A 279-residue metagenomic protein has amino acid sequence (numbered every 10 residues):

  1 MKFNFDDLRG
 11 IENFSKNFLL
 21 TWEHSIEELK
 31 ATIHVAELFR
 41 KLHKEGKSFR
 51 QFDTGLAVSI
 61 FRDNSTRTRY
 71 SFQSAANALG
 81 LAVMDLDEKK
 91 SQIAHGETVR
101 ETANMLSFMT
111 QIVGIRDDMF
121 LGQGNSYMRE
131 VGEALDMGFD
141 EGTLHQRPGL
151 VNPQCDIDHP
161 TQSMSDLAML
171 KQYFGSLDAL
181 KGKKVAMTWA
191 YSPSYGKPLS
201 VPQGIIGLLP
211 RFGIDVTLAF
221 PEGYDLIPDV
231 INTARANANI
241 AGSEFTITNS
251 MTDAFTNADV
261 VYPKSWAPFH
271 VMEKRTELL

Functional and structural regions predicted by a protein language model:
M1-Y70, S74: Positively charged, low-complexity intrinsically disordered leader regions
A36, T110, N257-A258: Short, well-ordered alpha-helix to beta-strand connector turns
L42-K47, A134-H145, Y173-L180, R235-G242: Alpha-helix termini
R50-K171: Phosphate/diphosphate ligand-binding glycine-rich loop within oxidoreductases
R62-N77, K171-K264, F269-V271: Glycine-rich phosphate/diphosphate-binding loop of Rossmann-like nucleotide-binding domains
V83-K90, Y191, R275-L279: Short, basic, glycine/proline-bearing loop/turn elements
E97-E101, L199-G204, E277-L279: Charged helix-capping and loop-helix junction motifs
L121-G122, P268-V271, R275: Short glycine-rich, flexible loops that bind phosphorylated cofactors or substrates
